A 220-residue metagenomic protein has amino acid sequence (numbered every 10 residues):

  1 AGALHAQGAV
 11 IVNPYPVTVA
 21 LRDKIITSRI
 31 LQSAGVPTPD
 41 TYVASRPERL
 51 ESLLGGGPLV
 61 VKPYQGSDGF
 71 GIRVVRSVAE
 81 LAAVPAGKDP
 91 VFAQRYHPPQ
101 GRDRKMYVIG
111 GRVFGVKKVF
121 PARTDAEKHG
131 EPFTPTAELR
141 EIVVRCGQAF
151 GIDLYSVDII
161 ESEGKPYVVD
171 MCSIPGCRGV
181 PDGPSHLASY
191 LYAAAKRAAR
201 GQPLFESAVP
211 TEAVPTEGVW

Functional and structural regions predicted by a protein language model:
A1-D40, S45, R49: Conserved N-proximal alpha/beta basic substrate-recognition cap immediately N-terminal to, or forming the N-lobe
R29-Q32, G57-V60, V78-A79, G110-R112 (+1 more regions): Short, hinge-like loop/turn segments at secondary-structure boundaries
A44-D89: Hydrophobic, well-structured mid-protein blocks that either form specific transmembrane helices
L59, F92, F114-G115, Y155 (+1 more regions): Protein kinase-like catalytic core scaffold
F70-F150: Phosphate-binding site of ATP-dependent enzymes
I152-E163: A short glycine-rich, hydrophobically flanked beta-strand micro-motif that places a catalytic Asp/Glu for divalent metal
E161-W220: C-terminal active-site "lid" helix and adjoining low-complexity regulatory extension at the edge of ATP-using catalytic
